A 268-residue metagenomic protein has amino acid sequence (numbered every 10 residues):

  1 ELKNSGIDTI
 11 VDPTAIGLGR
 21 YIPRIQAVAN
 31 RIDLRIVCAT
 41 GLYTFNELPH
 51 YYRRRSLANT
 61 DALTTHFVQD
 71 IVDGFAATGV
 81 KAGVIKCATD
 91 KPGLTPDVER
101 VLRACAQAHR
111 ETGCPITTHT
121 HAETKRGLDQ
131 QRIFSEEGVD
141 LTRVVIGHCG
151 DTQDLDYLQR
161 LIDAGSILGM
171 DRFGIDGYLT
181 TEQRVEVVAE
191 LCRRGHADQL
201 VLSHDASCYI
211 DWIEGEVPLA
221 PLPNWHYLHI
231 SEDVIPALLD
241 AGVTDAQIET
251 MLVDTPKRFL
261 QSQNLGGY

Functional and structural regions predicted by a protein language model:
E1-L48, L168, I235, F259-Y268: N-terminal hydrophobic targeting/anchoring segments and the immediately downstream early-domain regions of hydrolases
I10, L42, H109, L168 (+3 more regions): Divalent metal-coordination and catalytic microenvironments
I16-G19, I146-T152, D171-R193: Active-site glycine- and acidic-residue-rich loops that bind and position anionic ligands or nucleotide-like cofactors
I25, T95-R100, E123-E137, D154-D163: Distinct, well-ordered alpha-helical segments
A27-N30, R35-P115, I167, F173-G177: Active-site gating/metal-coordination segments in enzymes
D33, T112-P115, S135-T142, R160-G169 (+1 more regions): Glycine-enriched alpha-helix->loop->beta-strand junction motifs that scaffold or abut catalytic
T117, D171-R172, A197-A220: Short acidic/histidine-rich active-site segments
W225-Y268: Mid-to-C-terminal alpha-helical segments outside catalytic/metal-binding sites
